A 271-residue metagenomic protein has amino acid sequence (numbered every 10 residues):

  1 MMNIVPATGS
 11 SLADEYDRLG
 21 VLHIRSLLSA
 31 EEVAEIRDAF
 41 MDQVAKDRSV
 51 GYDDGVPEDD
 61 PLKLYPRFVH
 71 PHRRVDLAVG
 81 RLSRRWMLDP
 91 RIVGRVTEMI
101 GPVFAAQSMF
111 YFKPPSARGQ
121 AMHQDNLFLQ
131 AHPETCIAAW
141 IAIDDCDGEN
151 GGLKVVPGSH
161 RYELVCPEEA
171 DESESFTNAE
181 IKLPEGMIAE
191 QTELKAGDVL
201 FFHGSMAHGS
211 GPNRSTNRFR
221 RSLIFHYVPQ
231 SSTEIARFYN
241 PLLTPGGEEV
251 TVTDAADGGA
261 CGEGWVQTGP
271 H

Functional and structural regions predicted by a protein language model:
M1-L19, R25-M122, F128-Q130: Non-heme Fe(II)-dependent double-stranded beta-helix
D38, K46, V50, G55 (+2 more regions): Non-heme Fe(II)/2-oxoglutarate
G101, D125-C136, M187-I188, L194 (+1 more regions): A short beta-loop-beta micro-motif enriched in histidine and acidic residues
V103, N126-H132, I143-G152, H160: Active-site region of the double-stranded beta-helix
A106-Q107, T135, E149-G151, F219-L223: Residues that flank catalytic or metal-binding motifs in active/ligand-binding sites
Q124-D125, E172-G186, N217-F219, F238-L243: Short, surface-exposed loop/helix-turn segments at secondary-structure junctions that function as lids/hinges flanking
Q130-G148, E193, F201, I224-S231: Short, conserved beta-strand element in jelly-roll/cupin
C146-G209, S232: Double-stranded beta-helix
